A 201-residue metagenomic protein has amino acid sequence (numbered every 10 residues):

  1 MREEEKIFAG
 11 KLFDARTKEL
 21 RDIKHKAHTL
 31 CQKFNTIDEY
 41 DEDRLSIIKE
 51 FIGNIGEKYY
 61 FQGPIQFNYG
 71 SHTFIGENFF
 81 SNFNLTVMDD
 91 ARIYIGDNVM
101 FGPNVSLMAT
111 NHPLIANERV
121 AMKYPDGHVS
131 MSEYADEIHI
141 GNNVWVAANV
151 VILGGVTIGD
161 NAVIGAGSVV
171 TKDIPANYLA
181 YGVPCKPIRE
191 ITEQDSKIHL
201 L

Functional and structural regions predicted by a protein language model:
M1-E57, L114, C185-L201: Terminal amphipathic alpha-helical/low-complexity segments used for targeting or macromolecular assembly
E4-E5, F51, S130, D136-E137 (+1 more regions): Short secondary-structure boundary/capping segments
F8, H139-G141, P175: Residue-level recognition of short, solvent-exposed, well-ordered loop/turn junctions that link secondary-structure
Y59-F61: Extracellular beta-strand-rich, repetitive "passenger/adhesive" scaffolds that bind or process carbohydrates
I65-I75, F80-V156, V183-P184, E190-L201: Flexible, glycine/small-residue-enriched loop-and-beta-strand segment within the central core of proteins
V151-C185: C-terminal/domain-terminus segments
